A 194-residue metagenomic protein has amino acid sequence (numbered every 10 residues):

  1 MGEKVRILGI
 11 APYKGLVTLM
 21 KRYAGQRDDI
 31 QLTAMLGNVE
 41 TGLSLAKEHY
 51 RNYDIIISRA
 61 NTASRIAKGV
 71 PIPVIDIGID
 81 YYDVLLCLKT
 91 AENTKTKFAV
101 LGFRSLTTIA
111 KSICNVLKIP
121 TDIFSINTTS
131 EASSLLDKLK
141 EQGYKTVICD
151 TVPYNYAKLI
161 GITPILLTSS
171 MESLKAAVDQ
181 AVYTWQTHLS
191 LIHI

Functional and structural regions predicted by a protein language model:
G2-Y23: N-terminal basic/disordered segments at the start of proteins
G9-G15, M35-V39, S58-N61, G78-D80 (+4 more regions): Structural motif
D29-E48, I79-C87, I119-K138: A short, well-structured beta->alpha microelement
I30-Q31, R65-R104, N115-I123: A broadly used, surface-exposed interaction patch
A46-G78: Helix-enriched interaction subdomains in cytosolic or periplasmic regions, typified by TIR/SEFIR signaling/NADase cores
I66-V84, N155-A176: A short, gly/pro- and small-residue-rich
D83-E92, A110, E131-L136, S173-V182: Short, charged, surface-exposed secondary-structure boundary motifs
I192-I194: Conserved small/polar residues in nucleotide/adenosyl-binding loops
